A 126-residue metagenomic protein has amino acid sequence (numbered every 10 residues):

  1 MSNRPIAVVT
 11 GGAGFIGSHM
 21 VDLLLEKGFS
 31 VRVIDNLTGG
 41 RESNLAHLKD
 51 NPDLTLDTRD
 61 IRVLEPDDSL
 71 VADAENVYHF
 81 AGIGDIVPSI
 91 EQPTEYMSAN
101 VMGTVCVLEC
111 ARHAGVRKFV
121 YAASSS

Functional and structural regions predicted by a protein language model:
M1-S126: N-terminal Rossmann-like NAD(P)+-binding domain of SDR-like oxidoreductases, especially those catalyzing
